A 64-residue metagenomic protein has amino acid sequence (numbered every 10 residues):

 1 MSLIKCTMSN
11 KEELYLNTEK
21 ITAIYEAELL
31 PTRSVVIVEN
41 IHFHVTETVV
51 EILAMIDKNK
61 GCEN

Functional and structural regions predicted by a protein language model:
M1-Y15, E19-N64: Eukaryotic intrinsically disordered, low-complexity regulatory linkers and tails enriched in Ser/Thr/Pro
